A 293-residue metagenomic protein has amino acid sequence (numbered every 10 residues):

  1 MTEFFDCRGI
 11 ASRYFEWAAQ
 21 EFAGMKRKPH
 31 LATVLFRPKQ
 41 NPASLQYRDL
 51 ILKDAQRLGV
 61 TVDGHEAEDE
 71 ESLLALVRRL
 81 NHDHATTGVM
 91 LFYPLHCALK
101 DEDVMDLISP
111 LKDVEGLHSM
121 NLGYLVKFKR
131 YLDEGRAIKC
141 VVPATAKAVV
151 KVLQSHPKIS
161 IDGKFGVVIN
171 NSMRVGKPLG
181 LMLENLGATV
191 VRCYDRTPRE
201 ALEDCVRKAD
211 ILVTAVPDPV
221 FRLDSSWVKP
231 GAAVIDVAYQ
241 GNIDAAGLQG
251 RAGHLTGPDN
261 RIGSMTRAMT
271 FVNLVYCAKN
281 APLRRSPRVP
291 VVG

Functional and structural regions predicted by a protein language model:
M1-R27, P287: Positively charged, low-complexity intrinsically disordered leader regions
P29-L31, F165-G166: Conserved hydrophobic helix-helix packing surfaces used for dimerization/oligomerization
H30-Q40, K53: Flexible, compositionally biased loop and terminal segments
Q40-D49, Y131-L223, W227, A233-V237 (+1 more regions): Glycine-rich phosphate/diphosphate-binding loop of Rossmann-like nucleotide-binding domains
L52-E68, V190-C193: Short beta-strand elements in bilobed, periplasmic/extracellular small-molecule ligand-binding domains
T61-V142, L255-T256: Phosphate/diphosphate ligand-binding glycine-rich loop within oxidoreductases
P94-A98, P217-V220, Q240-G241: Short glycine-rich anion-binding loops that position phosphate/pyrophosphate groups of nucleotides and phosphorylated
E102-Y131, I235-P287: Rossmann-fold NAD(P)-binding glycine/threonine-rich loop
